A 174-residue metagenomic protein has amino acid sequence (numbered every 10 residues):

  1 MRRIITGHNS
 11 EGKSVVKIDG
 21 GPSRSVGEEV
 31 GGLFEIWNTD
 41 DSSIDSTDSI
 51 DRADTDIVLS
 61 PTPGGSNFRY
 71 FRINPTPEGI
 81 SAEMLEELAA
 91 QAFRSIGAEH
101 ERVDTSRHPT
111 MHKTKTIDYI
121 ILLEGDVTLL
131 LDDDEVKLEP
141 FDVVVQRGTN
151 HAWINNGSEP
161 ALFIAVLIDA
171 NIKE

Functional and structural regions predicted by a protein language model:
M1-D56: N-terminal leader/capping segments at the start of a protein or of a new domain
H8-N9, K13-I18, S25-V26, R94 (+1 more regions): Double-stranded beta-helix
S10, S14-P22, S43-S46, I57-P77 (+2 more regions): Glyoxalase I/VOC metalloenzyme domain signal
V26-E28, V58-T62, I80-M84, H108-T114 (+1 more regions): Short histidine-centered beta-strand/loop micro-motifs that create catalytic or ligand/metal-coordination sites
S66, N74, T128, E135 (+2 more regions): Ligand-binding loop in jelly-roll beta-barrel domains
F68-T114, R147-N150: Conserved short histidine dyad/triad with adjacent acidic residue
S106-P140: A short beta-strand-loop-beta hairpin characteristic of the jelly-roll/cupin
